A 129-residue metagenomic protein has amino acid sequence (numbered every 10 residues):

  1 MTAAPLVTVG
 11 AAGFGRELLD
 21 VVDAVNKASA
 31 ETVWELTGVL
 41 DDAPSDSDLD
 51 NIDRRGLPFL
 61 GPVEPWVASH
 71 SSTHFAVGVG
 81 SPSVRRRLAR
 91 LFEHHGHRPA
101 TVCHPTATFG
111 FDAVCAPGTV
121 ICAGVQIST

Functional and structural regions predicted by a protein language model:
T2-A3, C115: Short helix-loop-beta connector
A3-D23: Glycine-rich adenosine-cofactor-binding loop
A4-V7, E35-T37, S72-F75, P99: Short active-site oxyanion
V9, V25-D50: NAD(P)-binding Rossmann-fold cofactor-contacting core
G13-R16, S83-V84, V114: Short alpha-helical
V22-N26, L91-H94: Short, solvent-exposed amphipathic alpha-helical segments in soluble enzyme and RNA/protein-processing domains
P44-F109: Phosphate-bearing ligand-interacting subdomains that bind or position ATP/ADP/UDP/GDP/NAD(P) or nucleotide-linked
T101-T129: Structural signal for interior beta-strand "rungs" in well-ordered beta-sheet cores of soluble enzyme domains
